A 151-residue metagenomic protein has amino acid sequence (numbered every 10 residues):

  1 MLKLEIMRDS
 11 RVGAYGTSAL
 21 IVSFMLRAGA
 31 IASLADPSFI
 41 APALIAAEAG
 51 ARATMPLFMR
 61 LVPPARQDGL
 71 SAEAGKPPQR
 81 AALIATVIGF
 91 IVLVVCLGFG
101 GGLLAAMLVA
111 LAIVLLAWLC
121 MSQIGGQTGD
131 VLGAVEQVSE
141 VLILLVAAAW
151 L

Functional and structural regions predicted by a protein language model:
M1-K3: Membrane-interface amphipathic helices and adjacent TM-edge segments
M7: Divalent-cation-assisted or electrostatically stabilized phosphate/pyrophosphate-binding catalytic cores
S10, G16-L151: Hydrophobic alpha-helical transmembrane segments
